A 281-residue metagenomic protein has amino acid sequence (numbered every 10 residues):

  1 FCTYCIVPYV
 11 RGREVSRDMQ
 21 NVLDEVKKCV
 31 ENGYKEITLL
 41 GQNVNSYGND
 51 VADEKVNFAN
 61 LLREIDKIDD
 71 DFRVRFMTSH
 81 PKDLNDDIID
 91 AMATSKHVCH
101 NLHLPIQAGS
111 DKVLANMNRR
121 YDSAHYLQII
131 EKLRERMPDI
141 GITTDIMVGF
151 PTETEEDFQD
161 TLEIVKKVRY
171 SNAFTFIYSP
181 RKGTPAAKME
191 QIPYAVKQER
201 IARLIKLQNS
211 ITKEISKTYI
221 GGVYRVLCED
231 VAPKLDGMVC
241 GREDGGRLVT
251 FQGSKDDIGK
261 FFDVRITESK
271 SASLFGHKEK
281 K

Functional and structural regions predicted by a protein language model:
F1-Q20: Canonical Radical SAM [4Fe-4S] cluster-binding loop centered on the CxxxCxxC motif and its immediate flanking residues
F1-T3, L23, K27-E31, K35-T38 (+1 more regions): N-terminal pre-triad scaffold of radical SAM enzymes
V10, Q42-V44, Y178: Short, ordered loop/turn segments at secondary-structure junctions
E14-N21, D53-N57, N118-H125, E153-D160 (+1 more regions): Alpha-helix N-cap and loop-to-helix initiation/capping positions
V22, L39, F76, L104 (+6 more regions): Conserved, mostly hydrophobic/aromatic
E31-E155, K166: Conserved SAM/AdoMet-binding glycine-rich loop
R136, E156-L204: C-terminal, non-catalytic macromolecule-binding modules
K188-K281: Terminal RNA-binding accessory module
